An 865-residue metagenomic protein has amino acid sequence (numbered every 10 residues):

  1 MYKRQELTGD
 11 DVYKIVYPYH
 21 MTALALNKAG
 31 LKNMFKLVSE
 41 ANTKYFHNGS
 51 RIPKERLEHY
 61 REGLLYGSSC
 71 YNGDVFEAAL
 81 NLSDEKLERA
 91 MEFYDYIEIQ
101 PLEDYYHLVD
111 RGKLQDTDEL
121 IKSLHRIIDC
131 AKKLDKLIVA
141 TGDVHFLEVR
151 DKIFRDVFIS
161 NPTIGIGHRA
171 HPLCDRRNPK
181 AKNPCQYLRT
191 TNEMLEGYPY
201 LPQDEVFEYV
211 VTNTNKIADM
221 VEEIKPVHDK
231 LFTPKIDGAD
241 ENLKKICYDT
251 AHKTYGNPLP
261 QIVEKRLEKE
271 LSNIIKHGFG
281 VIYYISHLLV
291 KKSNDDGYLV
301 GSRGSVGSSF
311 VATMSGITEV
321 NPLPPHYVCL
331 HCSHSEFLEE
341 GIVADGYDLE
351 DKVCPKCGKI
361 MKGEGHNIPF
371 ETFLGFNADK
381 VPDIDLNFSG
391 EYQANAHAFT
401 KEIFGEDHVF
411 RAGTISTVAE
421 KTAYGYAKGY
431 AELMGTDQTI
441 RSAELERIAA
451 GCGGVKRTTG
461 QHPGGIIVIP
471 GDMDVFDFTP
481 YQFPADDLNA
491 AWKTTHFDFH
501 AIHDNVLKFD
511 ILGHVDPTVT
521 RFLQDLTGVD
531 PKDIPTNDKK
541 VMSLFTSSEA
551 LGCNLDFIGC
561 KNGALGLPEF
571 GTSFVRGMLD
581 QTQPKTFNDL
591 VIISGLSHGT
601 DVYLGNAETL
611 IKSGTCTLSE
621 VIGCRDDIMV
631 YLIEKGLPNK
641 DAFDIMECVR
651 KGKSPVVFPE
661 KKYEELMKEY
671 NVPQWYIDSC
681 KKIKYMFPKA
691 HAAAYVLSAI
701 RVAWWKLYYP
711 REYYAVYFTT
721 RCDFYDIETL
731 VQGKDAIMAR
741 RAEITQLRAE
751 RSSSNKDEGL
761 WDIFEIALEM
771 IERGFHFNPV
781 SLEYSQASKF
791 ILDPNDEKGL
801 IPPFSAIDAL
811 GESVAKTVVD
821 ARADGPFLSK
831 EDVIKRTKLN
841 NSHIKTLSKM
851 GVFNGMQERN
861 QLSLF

Functional and structural regions predicted by a protein language model:
M1-Y2: Short, small-residue-biased leader/transition segments that mark boundaries at the very start of proteins
Q5, A29-G30, K36-D156, D249-I285: Domain-core and long-helix interface of multi-subunit machines
L7, K14-V16, A23-S50, I166-M194 (+3 more regions): Metal-dependent DNA phosphodiester-chemistry modules and their immediately adjacent helices/loops in DNA-processing
M21, F154-Y248: Active-site or pore-adjacent capping/gating segments
N27, Y66, T214, H462: Divalent metal-coordination and catalytic microenvironments
L65-S68, E98-Q100, L137-T141, P226 (+5 more regions): A structural signal for short, well-ordered beta-strand segments and their strand-loop junctions that often border
G112-L114, K152-I159, S315-T318, L792-D796: Short low-complexity, flexible loop/linker segments enriched in glycine and/or proline with clustered acidic
D175-N178, K235-F865: Noncatalytic, beta-rich nucleic-acid-contacting surfaces in large DNA/RNA-processing enzymes
